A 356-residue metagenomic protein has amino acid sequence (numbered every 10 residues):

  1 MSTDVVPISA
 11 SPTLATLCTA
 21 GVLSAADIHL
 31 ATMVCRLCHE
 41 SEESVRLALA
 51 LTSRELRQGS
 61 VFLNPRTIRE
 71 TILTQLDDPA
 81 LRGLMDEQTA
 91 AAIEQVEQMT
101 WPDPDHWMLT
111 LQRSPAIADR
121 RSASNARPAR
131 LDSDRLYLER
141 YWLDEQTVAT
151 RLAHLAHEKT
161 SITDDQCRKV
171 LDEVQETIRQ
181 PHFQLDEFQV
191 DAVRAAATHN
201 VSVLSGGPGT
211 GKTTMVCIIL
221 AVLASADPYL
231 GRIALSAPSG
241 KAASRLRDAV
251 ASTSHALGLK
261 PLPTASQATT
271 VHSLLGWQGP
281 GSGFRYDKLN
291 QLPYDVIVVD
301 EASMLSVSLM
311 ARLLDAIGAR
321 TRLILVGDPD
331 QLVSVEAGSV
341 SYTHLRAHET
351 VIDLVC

Functional and structural regions predicted by a protein language model:
S2-E349: Conserved ATP-binding/catalytic motifs of P-loop helicase motor domains
H348-C356: Positively charged, low-complexity/disordered segments
